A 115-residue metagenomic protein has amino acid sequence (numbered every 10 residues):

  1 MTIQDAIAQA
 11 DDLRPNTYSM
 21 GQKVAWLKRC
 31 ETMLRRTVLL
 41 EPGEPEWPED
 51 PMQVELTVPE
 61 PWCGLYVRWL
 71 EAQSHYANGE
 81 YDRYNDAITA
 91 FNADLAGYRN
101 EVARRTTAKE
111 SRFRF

Functional and structural regions predicted by a protein language model:
M1-E55, A93-F115: Conserved short "hinge" loops at termini or chain/domain junctions
T17-Y18, A77-D82: Charged, low-complexity interaction regions
V24-A25, N85-T89: Short, charged, amphipathic alpha-helical segments
E55-G64: Structural motif
G64-Y76: Short, hydrophobic/amphipathic alpha-helical patches that form generic packing surfaces within helical domains
